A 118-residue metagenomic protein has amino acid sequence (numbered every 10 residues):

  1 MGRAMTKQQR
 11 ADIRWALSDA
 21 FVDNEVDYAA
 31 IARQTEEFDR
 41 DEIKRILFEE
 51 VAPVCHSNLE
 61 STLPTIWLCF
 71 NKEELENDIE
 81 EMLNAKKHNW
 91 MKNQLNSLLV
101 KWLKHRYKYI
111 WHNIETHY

Functional and structural regions predicted by a protein language model:
G2-H56, N89-M91, L95-Y118: Acidic, metal/ion-handling microdomains and their immediate structural contexts
L59-K101: Charged low-complexity stretches with an acidic bias
